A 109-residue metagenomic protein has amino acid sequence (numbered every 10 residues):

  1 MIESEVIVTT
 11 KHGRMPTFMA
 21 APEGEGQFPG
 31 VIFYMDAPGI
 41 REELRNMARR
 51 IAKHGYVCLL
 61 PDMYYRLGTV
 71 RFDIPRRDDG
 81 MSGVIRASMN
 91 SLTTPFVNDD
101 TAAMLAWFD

Functional and structural regions predicted by a protein language model:
M1-D109: N-terminal cap/leader regions of alpha/beta-hydrolase-fold enzymes, predominantly small-molecule hydrolases
